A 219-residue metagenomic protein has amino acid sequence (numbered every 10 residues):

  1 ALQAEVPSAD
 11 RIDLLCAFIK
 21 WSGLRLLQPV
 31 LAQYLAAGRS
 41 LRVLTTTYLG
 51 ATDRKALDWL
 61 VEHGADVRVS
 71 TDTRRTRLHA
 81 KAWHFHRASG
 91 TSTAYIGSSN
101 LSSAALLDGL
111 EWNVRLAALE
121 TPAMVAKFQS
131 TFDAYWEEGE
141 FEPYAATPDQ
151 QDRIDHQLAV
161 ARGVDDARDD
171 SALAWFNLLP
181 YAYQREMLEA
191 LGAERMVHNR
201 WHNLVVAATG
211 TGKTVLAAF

Functional and structural regions predicted by a protein language model:
A1-Y181, R185: PLD/PLD-like phosphodiesterase catalytic module centered on the HKD motif
C16, M196-F219: Walker A/P-loop
H86-S92, A193-W201: Short, charged helix-to-loop "capping" segments that act as catalytic/coupling loops
L101, M187, K213-L216: Short hydrophobic/aromatic residue motifs in ordered secondary structure
N177-N199: N-terminal pre-P-loop "Q-motif" helix
